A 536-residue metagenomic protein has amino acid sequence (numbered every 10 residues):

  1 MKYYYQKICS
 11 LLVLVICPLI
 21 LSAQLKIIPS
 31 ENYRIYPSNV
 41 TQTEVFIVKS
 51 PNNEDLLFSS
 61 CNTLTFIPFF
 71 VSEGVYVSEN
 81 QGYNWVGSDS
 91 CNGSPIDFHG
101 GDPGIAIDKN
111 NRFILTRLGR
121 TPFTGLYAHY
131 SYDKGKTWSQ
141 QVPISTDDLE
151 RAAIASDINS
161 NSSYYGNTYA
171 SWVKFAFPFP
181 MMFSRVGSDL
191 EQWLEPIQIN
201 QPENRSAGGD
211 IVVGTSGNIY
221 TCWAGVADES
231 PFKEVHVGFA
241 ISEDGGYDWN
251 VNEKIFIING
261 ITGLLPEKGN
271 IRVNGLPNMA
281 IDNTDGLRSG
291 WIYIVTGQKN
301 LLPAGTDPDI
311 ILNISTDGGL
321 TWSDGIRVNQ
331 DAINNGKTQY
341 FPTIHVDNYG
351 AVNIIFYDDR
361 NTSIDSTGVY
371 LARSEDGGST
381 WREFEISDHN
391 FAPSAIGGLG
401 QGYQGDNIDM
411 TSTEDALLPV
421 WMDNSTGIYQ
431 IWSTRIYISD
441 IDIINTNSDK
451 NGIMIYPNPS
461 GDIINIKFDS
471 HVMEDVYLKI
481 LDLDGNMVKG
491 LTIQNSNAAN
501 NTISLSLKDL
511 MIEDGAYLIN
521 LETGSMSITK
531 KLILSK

Functional and structural regions predicted by a protein language model:
M1-I27, I443, L505, L534-K536: Bacterial Sec-dependent N-terminal signal peptides
M1-Y4, T446-Y456, S460-K536: C-terminal outer-membrane/trafficking sorting elements
Y4, I8, L19, G104 (+2 more regions): Intrinsically disordered, low-complexity Ser/Thr/Pro-rich tracts
L14, H99, I453-I455: Generic N-terminal simple sequence motifs
Q24-D440: C-terminal PAP-associated
Y437-D449: Low-complexity, Pro/Thr/Ser/Gly/Ala-rich linker/spacer regions in secreted, extracellular modular proteins
